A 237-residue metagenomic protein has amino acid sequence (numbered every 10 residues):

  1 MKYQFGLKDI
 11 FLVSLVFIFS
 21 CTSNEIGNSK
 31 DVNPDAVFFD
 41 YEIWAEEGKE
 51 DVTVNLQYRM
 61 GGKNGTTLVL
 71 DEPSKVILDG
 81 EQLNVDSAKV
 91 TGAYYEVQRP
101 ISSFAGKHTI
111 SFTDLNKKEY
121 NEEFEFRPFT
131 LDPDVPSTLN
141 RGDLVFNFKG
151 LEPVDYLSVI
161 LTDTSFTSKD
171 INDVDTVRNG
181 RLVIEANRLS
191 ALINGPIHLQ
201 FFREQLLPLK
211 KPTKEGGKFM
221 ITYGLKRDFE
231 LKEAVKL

Functional and structural regions predicted by a protein language model:
K2-F11: Bacterial N-terminal signal peptides that target proteins for export
F17-S20: C-terminal motif of bacterial Sec signal peptides marking the signal peptidase cleavage site
T22-N116, N187-L237: Ser/Thr/Pro- and often Gln-rich low-complexity regulatory segments of eukaryotic transcriptional regulators
G80-S87, K118-N121, F166-D175: Surface-exposed loop/edge segments in extracytoplasmic proteins
S102, K107-G150: Surface-exposed beta-loop interaction hotspot
E119-N121, D155-L157, S168, I193 (+1 more regions): Intrinsically disordered, low-complexity acidic/polar segments
L131-R188: Short helix-loop boundary/capping segments
